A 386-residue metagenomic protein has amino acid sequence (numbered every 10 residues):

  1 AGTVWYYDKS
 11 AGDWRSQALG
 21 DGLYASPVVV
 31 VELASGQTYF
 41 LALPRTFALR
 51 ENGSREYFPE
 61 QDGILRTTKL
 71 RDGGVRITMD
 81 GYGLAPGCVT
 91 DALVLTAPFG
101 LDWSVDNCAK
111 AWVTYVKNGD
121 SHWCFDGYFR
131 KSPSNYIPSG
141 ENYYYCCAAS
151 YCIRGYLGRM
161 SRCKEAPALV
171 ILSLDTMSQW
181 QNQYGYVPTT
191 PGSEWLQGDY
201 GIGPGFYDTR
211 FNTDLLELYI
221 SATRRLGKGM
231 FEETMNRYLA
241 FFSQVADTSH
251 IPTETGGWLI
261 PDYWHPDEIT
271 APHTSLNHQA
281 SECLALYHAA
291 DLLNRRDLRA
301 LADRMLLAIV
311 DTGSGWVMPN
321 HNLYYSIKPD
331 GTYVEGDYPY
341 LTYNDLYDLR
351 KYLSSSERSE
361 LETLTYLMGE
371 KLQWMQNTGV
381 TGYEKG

Functional and structural regions predicted by a protein language model:
A1-N182, G227-G229: Carbohydrate-recognition beta-sandwich/jelly-roll modules in extracellular/periplasmic carbohydrate-active proteins
C88, S139-R159, P204-T223, A271-A290 (+1 more regions): Well-ordered alpha-helical segments within folded domains of soluble proteins
C108-G140, P167-T189, G229-T255, R296-N322 (+1 more regions): Long, well-ordered core segments of solenoidal/helical folds
H122-N142, Y186-D208, I251-S275, M318-L346 (+1 more regions): Carbohydrate-binding/catalytic loop surfaces
A148-Y151, E165-L172, D214-E217, M230 (+5 more regions): Extracytoplasmic/secreted proteins, especially bacterial periplasmic and envelope-associated proteins
Q183-Y238, V245: Acidic/His-rich structured neighborhood in mature extracellular/periplasmic domains
L218-E232, Q244, T248-G257, P261-L284: Flexible, surface-exposed loop/gating regions in the mature catalytic domains of secreted/periplasmic hydrolases
E268-G331: Active-site/pore-lining binding-face segments in mid-to-C-terminal subdomains
